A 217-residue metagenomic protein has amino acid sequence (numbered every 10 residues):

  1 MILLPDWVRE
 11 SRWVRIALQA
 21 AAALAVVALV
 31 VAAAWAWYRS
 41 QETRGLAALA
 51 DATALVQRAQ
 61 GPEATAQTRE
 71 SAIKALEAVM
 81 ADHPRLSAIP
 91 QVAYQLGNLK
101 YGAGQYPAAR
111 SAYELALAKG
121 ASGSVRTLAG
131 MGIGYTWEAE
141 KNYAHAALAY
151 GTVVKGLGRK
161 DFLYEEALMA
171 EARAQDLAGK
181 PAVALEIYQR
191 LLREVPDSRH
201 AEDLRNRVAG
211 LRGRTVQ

Functional and structural regions predicted by a protein language model:
M1-V27, A33: N-terminal positive-inside, membrane-proximal cytosolic segments immediately preceding the first
M80-I89, A103, L117-R126, V154-L163 (+1 more regions): Short solvent-exposed coil/turn linkers within tandem alpha-helical repeat scaffolds
